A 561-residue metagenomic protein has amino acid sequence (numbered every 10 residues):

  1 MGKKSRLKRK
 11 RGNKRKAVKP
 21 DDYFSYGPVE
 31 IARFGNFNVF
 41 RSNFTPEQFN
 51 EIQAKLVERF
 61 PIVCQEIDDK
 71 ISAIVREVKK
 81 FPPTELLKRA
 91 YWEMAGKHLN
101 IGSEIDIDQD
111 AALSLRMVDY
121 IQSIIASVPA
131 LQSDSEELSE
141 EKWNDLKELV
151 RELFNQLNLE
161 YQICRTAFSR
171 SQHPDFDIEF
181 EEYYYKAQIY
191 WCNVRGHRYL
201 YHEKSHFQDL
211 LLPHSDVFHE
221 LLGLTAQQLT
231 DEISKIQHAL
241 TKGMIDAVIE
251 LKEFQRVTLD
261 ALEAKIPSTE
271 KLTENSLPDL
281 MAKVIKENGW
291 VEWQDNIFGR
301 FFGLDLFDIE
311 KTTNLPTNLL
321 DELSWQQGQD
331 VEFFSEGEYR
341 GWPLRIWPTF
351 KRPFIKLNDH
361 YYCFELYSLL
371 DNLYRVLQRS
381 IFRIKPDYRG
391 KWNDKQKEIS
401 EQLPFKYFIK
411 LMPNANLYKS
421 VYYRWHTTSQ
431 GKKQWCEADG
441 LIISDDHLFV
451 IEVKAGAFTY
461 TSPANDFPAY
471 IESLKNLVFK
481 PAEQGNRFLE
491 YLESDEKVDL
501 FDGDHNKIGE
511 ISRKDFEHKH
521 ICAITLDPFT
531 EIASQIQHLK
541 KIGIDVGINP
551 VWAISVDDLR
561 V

Functional and structural regions predicted by a protein language model:
G2-E398, Q402-K406, K410, A415 (+2 more regions): Acidic, metal-dependent phosphodiester-chemistry machinery of nucleic-acid enzymes
K397, E401, K433-Q434, S444 (+3 more regions): Active-site-proximal structural scaffolding
P404, C436-G440, I451: Extended, hydrophobic alpha-helical segments in both membrane/secreted and soluble proteins
K419-A438, I442-D445: Active-site metal-binding core of divalent-cation-utilizing nuclease and nuclease-like domains
R424, G456, P528-F529: Short, solvent-exposed loop/turn segments at secondary-structure junctions
I442-V450, K454-Y460: Active-site beta-strand-loop-beta-strand hairpin of nuclease catalytic cores that positions key catalytic residues
E452, S462-P463, S534-Q535: Short, solvent-exposed loop/turn and secondary-structure capping segments
A455-G509: Catalytic cores of nucleic-acid endonucleases
